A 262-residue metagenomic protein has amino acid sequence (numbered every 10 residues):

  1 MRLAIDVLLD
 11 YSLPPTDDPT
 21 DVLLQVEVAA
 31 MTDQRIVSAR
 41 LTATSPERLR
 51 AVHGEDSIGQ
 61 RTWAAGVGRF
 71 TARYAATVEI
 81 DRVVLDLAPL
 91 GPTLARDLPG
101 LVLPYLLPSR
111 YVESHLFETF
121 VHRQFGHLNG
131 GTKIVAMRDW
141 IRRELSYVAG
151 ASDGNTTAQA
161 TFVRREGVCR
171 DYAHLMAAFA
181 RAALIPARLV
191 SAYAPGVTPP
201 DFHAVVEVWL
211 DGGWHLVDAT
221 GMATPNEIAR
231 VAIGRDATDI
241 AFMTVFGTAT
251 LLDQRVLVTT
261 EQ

Functional and structural regions predicted by a protein language model:
M1-L87: Intrinsically disordered, low-complexity N-terminal segments that are enriched in acidic
Y11-P15, F125-G126, G213-H215: A generic structural motif
Q25-V28, A88-D97, T220-A223, F246-G247: Short intrinsically disordered coil segments
D33, S38, A75, G91 (+9 more regions): Generic secondary-structure boundary/loop-capping signal
Q34, E47-L49, L94, L98 (+1 more regions): Short, surface-exposed linear segments at secondary-structure transitions and domain or protein termini
V67-H115: A contiguous, low-structure linker/loop signature
D97-G167, L175, A237, A249-Q262: Secondary-structure boundary elements
D139, D171-T248: Hydrophobic/aromatic-rich core segments of domains that either
